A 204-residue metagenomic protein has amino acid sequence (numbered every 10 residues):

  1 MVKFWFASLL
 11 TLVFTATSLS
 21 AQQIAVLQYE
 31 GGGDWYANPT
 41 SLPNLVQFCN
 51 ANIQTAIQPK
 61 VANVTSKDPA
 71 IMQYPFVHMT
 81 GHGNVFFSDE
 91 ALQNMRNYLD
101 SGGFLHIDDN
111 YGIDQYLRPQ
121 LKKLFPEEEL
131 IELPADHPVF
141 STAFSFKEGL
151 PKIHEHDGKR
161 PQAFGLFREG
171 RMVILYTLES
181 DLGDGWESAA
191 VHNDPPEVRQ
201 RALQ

Functional and structural regions predicted by a protein language model:
M1-K3: N-terminal secretory signal peptides that target proteins for export/translocation
W5-T17: Bacterial N-terminal signal peptides
S20-F76, T80-G83, D181-L182, S188-Q204: Aromatic-Pro/Gly-enriched surface loop or interdomain linker that acts as a lid/target-recognition segment
Q22, M72-F76, D100-F104, E128 (+1 more regions): Loop/turn elements at helix/coil->beta-strand transitions in domains of secreted/extracellular proteins
I24, F76-Q115: Short alpha-beta junction capping motif
T40-N44, F48, E90, N94 (+2 more regions): Extracytoplasmic/secreted proteins, especially bacterial periplasmic and envelope-associated proteins
N52-T55, Q73, L133-Q204: Catalytic beta-strand/loop cores that center a nucleophilic Ser/Cys/Thr and support acyl-enzyme chemistry
T55-V64, I107-N110, E128-D136: Surface-exposed patches in mature extracellular/periplasmic domains of secreted proteins
